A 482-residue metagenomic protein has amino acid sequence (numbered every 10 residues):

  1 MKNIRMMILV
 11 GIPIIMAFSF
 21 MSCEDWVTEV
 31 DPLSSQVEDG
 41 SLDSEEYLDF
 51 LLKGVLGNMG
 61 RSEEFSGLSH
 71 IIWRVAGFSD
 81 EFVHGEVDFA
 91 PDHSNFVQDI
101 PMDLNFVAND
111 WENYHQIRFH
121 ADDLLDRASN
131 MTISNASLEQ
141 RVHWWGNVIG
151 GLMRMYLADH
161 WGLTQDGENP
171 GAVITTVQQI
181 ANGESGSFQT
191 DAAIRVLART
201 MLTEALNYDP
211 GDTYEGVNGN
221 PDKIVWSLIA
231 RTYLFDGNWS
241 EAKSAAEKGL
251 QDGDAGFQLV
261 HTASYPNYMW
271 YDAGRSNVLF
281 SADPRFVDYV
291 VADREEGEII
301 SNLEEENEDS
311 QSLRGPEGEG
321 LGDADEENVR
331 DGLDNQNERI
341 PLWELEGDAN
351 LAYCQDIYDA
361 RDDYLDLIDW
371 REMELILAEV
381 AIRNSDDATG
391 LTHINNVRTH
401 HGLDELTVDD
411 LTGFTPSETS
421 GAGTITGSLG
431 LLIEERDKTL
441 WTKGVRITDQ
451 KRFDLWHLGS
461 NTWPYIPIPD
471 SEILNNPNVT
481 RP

Functional and structural regions predicted by a protein language model:
C23, Q311, T419-P482: Long, intrinsically disordered, low-complexity segments
C23-W73, D325, D387, E405-L406 (+1 more regions): Membrane-proximal, proline-rich intrinsically disordered regions
V87-H160, T203, N207-G211, R361-L365 (+1 more regions): Conserved, well-structured interaction surfaces
G237-R371, L403-S417, L429, T439 (+3 more regions): Hydrophobic-face positions in mid-chain alpha helices that act as interaction patches
